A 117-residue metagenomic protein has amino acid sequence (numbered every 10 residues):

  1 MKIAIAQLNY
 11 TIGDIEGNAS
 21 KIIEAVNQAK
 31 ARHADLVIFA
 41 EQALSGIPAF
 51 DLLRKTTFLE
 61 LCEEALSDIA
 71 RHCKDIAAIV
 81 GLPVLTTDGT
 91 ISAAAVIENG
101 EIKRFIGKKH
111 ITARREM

Functional and structural regions predicted by a protein language model:
M1-M117: Enzyme catalytic cores with a strong preference for nitrogen-chemistry domains
